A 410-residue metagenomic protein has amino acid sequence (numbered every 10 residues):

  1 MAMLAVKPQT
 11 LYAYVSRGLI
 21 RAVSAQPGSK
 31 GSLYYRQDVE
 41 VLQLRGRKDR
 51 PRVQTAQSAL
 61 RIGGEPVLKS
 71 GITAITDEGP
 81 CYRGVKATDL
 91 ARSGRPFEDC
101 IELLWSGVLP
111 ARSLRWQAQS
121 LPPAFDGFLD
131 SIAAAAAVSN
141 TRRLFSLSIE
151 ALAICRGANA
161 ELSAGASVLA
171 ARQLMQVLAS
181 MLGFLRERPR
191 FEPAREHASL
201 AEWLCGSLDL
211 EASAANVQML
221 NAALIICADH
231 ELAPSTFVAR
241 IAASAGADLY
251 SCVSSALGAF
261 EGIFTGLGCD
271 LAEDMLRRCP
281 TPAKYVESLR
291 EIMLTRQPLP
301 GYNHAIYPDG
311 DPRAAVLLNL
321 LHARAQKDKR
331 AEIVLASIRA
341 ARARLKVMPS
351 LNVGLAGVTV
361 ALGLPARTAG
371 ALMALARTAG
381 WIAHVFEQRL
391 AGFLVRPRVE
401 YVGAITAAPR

Functional and structural regions predicted by a protein language model:
M3, Q9-R17, R21-R410: Hydrophobic alpha-helical bundle cores within soluble ligand-binding/oligomerization subdomains
